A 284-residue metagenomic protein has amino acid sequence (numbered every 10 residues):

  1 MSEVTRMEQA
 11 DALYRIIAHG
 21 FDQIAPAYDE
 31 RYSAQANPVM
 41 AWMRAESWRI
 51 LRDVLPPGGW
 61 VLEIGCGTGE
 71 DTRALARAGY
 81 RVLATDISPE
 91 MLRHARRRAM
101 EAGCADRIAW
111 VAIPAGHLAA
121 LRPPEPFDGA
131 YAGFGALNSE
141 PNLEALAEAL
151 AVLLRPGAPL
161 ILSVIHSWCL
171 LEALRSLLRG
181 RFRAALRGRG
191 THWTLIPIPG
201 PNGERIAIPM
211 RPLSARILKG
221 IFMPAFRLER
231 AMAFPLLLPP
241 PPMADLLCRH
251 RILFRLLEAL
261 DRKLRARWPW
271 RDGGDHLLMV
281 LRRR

Functional and structural regions predicted by a protein language model:
S2-P56, E70, A74: Conserved class I S-adenosyl-L-methionine
T68-L118: Class I SAM-dependent methyltransferase SAM/SAH-binding core
A120-G129: A short acidic, Gly/Pro-enriched loop at the edge of an enzyme's catalytic core that lines a small-molecule cofactor
D128-N142: A short SAM/SAH-binding and catalytic strip from SAM-dependent methyltransferases
E144-P159: A short glycine-rich, Lys/Arg-flanked "PGG" loop and its adjoining helix->strand segment in the class I
P159-G190: Conserved class I S-adenosyl-L-methionine
P201-I217: Acceptor-substrate binding/catalytic loop of class I
R216-G220, R230-R284: A C-terminal cap/extension of S-adenosyl-L-methionine-dependent methyltransferases that defines the acceptor-substrate
